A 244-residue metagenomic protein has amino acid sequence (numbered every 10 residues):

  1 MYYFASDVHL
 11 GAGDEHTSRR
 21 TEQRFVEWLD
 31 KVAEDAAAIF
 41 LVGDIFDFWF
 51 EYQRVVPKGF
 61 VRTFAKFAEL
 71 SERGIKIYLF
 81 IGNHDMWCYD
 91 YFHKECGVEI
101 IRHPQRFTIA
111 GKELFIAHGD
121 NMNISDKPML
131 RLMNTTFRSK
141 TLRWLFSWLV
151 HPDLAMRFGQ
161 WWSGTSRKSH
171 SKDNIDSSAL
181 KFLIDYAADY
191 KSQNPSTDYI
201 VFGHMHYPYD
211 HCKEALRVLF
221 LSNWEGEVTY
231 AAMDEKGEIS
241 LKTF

Functional and structural regions predicted by a protein language model:
M1-Y3, F107-F115, K213-V218: Beta-strand-turn-beta hairpins that frame and shape the catalytic cleft of phosphate-ester-processing enzymes
Y2-F4, I39-L41, F115, V201: Residue-level marker for buried hydrophobic side chains located in beta-strands that build the well-ordered beta-sheet
A5, L10-I109: Core catalytic region of metal-dependent phosphoesterases/phosphodiesterases, especially metallo-beta-lactamase-like
D7, D44, G82, H118 (+2 more regions): Active-site glycine-centered loops adjacent to acidic/histidine catalytic or metal-binding residues that shape
A12, A110, L114-I116, M122: Catalytic core of the metallo-beta-lactamase
M86-D90, I116-A117, N123-D126: Short, well-ordered, mixed-charge alpha-helical segments that flank or form enzyme active sites
E99, D120, I124-L132, T136-F137 (+1 more regions): Conserved beta-sheet core of the metallophosphoesterase superfamily
G119-L183: Active-site-proximal loop/helix segment associated with metal-binding centers of metalloenzymes
